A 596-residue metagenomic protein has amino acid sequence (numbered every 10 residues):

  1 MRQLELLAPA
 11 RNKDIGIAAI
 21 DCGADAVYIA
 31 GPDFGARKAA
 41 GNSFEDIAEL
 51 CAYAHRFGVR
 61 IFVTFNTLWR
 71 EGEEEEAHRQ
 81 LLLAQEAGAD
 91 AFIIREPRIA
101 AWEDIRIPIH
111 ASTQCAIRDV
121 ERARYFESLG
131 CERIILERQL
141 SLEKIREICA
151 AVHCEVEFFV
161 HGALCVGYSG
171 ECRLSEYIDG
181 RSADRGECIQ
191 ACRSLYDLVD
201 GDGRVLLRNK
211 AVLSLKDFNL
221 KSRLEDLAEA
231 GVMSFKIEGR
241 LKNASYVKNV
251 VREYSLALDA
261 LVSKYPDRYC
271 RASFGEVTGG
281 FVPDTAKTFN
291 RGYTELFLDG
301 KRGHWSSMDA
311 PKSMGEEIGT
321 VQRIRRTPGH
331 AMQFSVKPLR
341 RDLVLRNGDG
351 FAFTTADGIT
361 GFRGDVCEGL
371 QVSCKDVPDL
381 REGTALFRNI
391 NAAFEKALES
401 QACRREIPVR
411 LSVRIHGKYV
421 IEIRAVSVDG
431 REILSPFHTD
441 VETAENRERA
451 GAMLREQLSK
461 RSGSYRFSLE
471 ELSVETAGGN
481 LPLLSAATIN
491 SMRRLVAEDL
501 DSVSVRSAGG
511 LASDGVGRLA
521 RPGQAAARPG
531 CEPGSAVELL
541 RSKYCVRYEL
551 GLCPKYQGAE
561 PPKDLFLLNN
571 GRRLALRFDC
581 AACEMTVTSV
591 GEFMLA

Functional and structural regions predicted by a protein language model:
M1-C22, A26-I29, D33-A36, L50-C51 (+4 more regions): Surface-exposed amphipathic alpha-helical tracts and adjacent flexible/coil segments at the periphery of soluble enzymes
A39-A48: Aromatic- and glycine-enriched glycan-recognition loops and surfaces that form the carbohydrate-binding subsites
D90: Short, conserved active-site loop motifs that form the nucleotide-linked donor/cofactor pocket
A100-D104: Short active-site loop/helix that positions an aromatic residue
R118-R122: Short, glycine/polar-rich helix-capping loops at beta-to-alpha or helix-loop-helix junctions that flank or form
